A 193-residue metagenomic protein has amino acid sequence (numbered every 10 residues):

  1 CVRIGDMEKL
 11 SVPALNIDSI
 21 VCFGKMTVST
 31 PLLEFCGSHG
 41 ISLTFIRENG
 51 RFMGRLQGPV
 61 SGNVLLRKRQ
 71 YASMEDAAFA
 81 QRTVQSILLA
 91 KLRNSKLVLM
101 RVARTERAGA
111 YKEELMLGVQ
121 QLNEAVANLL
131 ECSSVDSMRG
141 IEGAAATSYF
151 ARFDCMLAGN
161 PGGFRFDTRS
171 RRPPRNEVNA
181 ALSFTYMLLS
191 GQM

Functional and structural regions predicted by a protein language model:
C1-I4, L43, E48-G54, L89 (+3 more regions): Short secondary-structure boundary segments
C1-P13: N- or domain-start disorder-to-order transition segments that initiate the globular core
M7, R51, P161: Residue-level signal for pocket-adjacent positions within structured domains
S11, L65-M193: Active-site helix-to-loop segments that bind/position phosphate- or nucleotide-bearing substrates and donors across
N16, G24-L97: A surface-exposed, charged beta-strand/loop segment in the N-terminal or early-internal portion of soluble proteins
F23-G24, E177: Residues that cap or flank secondary-structure elements
